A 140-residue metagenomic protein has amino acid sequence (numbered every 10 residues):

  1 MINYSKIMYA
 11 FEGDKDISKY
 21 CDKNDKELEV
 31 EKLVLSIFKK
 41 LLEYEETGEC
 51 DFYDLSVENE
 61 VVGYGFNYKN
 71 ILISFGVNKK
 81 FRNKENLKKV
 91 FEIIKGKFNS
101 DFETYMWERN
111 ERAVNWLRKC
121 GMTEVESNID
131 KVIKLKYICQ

Functional and structural regions predicted by a protein language model:
M1-S36: Short amphipathic alpha-helix that is part of the acyltransferase structural core
K6, G121-S127: Short secondary-structure junctions
L28-C50: Active-site rim helix/loop that mediates acceptor-substrate recognition in acyltransferases
D54, N59-L72: Conserved beta-strand in the GNAT
L72-N86: A short, internal acetyl-CoA/4′-phosphopantetheine-binding micro-motif in the GNAT/acyltransferase core
N83-K97, N115, K119: Conserved acetyl-CoA-binding loop-helix of GNAT-fold acetyltransferases
T104-R118, I129-K131: Conserved beta-strand-loop-alpha-helix junction that forms the acyl-donor binding cleft
N128-Q140: C-terminal "cap" of GNAT-fold acetyltransferases
